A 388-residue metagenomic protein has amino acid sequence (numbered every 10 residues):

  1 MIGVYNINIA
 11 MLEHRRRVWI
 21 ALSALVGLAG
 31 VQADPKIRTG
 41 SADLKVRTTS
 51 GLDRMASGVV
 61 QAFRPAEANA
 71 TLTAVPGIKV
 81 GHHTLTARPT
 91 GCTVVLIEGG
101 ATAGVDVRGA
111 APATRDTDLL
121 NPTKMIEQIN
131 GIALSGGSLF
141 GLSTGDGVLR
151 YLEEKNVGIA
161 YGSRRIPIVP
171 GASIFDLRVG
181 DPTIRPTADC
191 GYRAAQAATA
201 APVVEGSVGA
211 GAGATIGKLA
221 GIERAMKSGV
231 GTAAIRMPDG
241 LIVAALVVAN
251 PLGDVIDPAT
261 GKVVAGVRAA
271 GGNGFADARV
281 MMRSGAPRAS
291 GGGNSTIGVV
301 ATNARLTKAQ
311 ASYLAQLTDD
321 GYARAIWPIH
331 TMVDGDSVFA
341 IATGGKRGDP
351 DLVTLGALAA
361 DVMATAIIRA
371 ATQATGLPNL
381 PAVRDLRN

Functional and structural regions predicted by a protein language model:
M1-H14: N-terminal secretory signal peptides that target proteins for export/translocation
G3, I37-R38, V46-R47, V60 (+1 more regions): Short, low-complexity intrinsically disordered segments enriched in A/P/G/S/L with frequent Arg, especially at protein
Y5-N8, D34, D43, D53: Intrinsic-disorder-associated, low-complexity terminal segments enriched in Asp/Asn/His/Tyr and depleted of Lys/Arg
R16-I20: N-terminal export leaders
A21-A29: Bacterial N-terminal signal peptides
V31-P35, A68: Boundary at the C-terminal end of the N-terminal hydrophobic targeting segment
M55, R64-L139, S143, E154-N388: A structural signal for small-residue-enriched, beta-sheet-centric alpha/beta enzyme cores and oligomeric scaffold folds
